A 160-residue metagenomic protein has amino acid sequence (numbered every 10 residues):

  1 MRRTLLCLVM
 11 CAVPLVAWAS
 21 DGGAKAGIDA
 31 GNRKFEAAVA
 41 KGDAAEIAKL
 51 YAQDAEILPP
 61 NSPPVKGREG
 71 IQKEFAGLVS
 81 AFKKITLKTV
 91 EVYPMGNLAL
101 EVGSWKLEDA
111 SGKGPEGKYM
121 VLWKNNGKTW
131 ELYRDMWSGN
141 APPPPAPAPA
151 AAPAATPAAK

Functional and structural regions predicted by a protein language model:
M1-T4: Positively charged n-region of N-terminal signal peptides that target proteins for export
C7-V16: Bacterial N-terminal signal peptides
S20-K49, E56-K160: A beta-strand edge to alpha-helix "cap/lid" segment located at domain peripheries
